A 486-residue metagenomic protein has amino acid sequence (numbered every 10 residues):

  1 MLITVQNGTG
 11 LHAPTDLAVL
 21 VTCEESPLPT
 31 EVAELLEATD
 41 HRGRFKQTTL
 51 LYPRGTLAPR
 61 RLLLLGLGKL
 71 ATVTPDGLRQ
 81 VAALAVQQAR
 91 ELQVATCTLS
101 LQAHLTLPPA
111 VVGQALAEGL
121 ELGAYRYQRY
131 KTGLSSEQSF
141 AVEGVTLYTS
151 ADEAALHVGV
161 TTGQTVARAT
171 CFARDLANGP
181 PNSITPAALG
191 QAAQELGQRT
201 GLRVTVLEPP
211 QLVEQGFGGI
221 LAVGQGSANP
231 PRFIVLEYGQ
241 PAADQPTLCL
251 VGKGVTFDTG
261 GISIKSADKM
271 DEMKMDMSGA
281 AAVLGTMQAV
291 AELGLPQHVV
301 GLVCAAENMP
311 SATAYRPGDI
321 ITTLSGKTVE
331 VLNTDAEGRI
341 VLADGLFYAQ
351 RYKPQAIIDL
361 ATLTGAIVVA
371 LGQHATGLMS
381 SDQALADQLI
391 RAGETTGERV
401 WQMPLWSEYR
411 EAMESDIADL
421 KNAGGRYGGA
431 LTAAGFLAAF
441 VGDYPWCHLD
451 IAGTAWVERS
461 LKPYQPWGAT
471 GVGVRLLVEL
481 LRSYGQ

Functional and structural regions predicted by a protein language model:
M1-G254: Short amphipathic alpha-helical segment within the helicase RecA-like ATPase core that mediates nucleic-acid
G190-Q486: A generic structural signal for tightly packed, nonpolar segments enriched in small/aliphatic residues
